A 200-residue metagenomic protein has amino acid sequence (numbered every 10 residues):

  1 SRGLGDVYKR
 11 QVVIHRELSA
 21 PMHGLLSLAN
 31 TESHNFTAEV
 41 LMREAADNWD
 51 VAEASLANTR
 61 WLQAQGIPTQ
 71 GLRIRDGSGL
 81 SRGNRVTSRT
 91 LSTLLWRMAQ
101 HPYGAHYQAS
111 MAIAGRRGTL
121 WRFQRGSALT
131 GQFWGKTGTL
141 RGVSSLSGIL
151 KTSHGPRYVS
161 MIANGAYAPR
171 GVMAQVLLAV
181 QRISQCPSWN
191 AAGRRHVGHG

Functional and structural regions predicted by a protein language model:
S1-A105: A small/polar active-site loop signature that marks catalytic segments
Q70-G200: C-terminal soluble interaction/assembly domains
